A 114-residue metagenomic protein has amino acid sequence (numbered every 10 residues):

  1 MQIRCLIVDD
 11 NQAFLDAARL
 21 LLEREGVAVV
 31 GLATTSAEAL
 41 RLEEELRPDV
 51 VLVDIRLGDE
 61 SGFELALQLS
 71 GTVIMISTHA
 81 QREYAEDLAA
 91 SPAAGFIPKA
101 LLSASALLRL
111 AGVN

Functional and structural regions predicted by a protein language model:
D9, D54: Active-site residues of response regulator receiver
Q12-G31: Two-component/phosphorelay signaling modules centered on CheY-like receiver
T35-E38, S61-E64: Acidic catalytic/metal-coordinating carboxylates
G58, Q81: The feature encodes the CheY-like receiver
I76-S77, K99: Hydrophobic/aromatic residues positioned on beta-strands within the core alpha/beta folds
E83, A100-A111: C-terminal output helix
L88-G95: As written
